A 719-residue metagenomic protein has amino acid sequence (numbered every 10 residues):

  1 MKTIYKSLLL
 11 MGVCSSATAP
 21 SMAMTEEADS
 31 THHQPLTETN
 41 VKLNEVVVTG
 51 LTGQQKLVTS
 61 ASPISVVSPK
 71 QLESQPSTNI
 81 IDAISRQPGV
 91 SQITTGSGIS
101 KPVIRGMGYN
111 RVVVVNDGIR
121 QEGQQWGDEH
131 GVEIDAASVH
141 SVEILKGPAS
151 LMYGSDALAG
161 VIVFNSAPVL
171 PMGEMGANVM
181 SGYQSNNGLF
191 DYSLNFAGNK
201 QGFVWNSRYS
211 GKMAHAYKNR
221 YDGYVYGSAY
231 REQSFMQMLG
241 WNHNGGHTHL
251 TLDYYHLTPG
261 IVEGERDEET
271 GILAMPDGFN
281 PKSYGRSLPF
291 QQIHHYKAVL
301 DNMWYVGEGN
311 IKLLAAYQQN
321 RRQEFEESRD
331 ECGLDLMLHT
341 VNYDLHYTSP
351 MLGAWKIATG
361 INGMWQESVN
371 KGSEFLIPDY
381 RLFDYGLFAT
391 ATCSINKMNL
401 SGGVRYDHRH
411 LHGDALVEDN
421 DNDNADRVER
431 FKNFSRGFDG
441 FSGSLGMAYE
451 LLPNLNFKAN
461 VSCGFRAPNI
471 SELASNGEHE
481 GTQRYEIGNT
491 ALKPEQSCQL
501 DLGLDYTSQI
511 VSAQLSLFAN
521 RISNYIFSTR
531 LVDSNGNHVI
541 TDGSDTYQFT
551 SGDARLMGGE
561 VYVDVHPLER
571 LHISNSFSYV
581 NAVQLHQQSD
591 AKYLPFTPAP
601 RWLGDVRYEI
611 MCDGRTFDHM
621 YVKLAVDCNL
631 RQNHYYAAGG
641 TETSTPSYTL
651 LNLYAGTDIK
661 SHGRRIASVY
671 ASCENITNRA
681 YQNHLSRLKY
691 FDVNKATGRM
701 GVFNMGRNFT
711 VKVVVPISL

Functional and structural regions predicted by a protein language model:
M1-H33: Cleavable N-terminal targeting peptides that direct proteins into the secretory/outer-membrane pathway or into
M24, L36-K42, G50-V67, Q71-Q75 (+7 more regions): Outer-membrane beta-barrel proteins, especially TonB-dependent receptors
I84: Active-site-adjacent helical/loop segments in soluble small-molecule enzymes
G89-I93: A short linear hydrophobic-aromatic micro-motif
D613-F617, S661-I666: Short, solvent-exposed loop/turn segments that connect beta-strands within catalytic domains and beta-strand-rich
T657-D658: Localized edge beta-strand/strand-to-loop motifs within extracellular or lumenal beta-rich domains
C673-N675: Gly/Thr-rich phosphate-binding loop signature of adenosyl cofactor/nucleotide-binding cores
